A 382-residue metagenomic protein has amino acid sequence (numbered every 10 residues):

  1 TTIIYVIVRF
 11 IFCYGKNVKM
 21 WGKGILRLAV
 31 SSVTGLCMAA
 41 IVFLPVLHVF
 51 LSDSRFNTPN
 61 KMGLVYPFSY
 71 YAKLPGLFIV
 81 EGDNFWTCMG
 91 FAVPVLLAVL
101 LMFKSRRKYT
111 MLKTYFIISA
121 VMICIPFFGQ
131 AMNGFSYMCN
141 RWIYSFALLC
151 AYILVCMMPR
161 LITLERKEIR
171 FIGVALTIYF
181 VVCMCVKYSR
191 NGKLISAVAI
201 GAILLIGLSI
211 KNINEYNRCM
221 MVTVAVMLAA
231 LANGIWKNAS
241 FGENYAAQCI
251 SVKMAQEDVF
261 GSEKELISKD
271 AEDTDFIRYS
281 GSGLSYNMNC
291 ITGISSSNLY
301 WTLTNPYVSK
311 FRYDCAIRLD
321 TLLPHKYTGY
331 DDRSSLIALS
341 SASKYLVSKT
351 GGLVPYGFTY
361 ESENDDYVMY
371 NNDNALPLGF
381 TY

Functional and structural regions predicted by a protein language model:
T2-T34, I200-S209: Perimembrane helix-loop-helix junctions
T2-Y5, H48-M62, N133-S136, F241-C249 (+1 more regions): Short secondary-structure boundary/capping segments
V6-C13, F43, Q130, A151-V155 (+2 more regions): Short, well-ordered loop/turn and helix-capping segments at boundaries between secondary-structure elements and domains
I11-K16, F50, S54, L161-R166 (+1 more regions): Membrane-interfacial segments
G24-L28, S32-Y115, S119-N140, Y144 (+4 more regions): Periplasmic/ER-lumenal interhelical loops and adjacent helix-loop junctions in multi-pass membrane proteins
S54, T58-K61, Y144, L148-L154 (+4 more regions): C-terminal, active-site-flanking charged/polar segments
M111-F127, A131-V259: Contiguous transmembrane helix-bundle modules in multi-pass membrane proteins
M221-Y382: Soluble catalytic regions of membrane-associated enzymes that act on cell-envelope and secretory-pathway components
